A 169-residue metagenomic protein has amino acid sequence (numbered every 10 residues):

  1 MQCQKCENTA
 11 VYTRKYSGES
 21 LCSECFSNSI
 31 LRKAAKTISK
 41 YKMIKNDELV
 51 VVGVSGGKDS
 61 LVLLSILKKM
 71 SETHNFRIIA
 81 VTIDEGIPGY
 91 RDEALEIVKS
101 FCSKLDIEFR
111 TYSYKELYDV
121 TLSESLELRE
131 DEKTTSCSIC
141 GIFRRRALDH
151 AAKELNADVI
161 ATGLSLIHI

Functional and structural regions predicted by a protein language model:
Q2-I167: ATP-dependent adenylation/nucleotidyltransferase module used to activate substrates
